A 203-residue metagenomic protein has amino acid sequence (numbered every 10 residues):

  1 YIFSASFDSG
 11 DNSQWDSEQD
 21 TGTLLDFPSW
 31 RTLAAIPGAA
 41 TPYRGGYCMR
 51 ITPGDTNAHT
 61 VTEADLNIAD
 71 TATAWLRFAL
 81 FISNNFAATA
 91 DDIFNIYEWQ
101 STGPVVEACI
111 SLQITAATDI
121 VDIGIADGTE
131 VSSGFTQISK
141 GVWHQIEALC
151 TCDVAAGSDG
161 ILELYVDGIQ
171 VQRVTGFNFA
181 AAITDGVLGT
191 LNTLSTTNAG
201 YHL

Functional and structural regions predicted by a protein language model:
S9, N67-T73, A79-A87, W99 (+1 more regions): Solvent-exposed strand-to-loop "edge" motifs in beta-rich extracellular domains
D11-I51: Extracellular glycan-recognition surfaces and repeat-rich motifs
C48-R77, G128-S133: Secreted extracellular polysaccharide-interacting domains
F78, Q145-G176: Carbohydrate-binding surfaces in secreted/extracellular proteins
F86-E98, G157-I161: Beta-strand acidic-aromatic groove motif in beta-rich domains, primarily in extracellular
D92-G124, G134: Glycan-recognition/cleft segments
I123-Q145, V154: Short, aromatic/His-centered strand-loop micro-motif at the edge of beta-sheets
V174-H202: Flexible glycan-contacting loops in extracellular carbohydrate-active proteins
